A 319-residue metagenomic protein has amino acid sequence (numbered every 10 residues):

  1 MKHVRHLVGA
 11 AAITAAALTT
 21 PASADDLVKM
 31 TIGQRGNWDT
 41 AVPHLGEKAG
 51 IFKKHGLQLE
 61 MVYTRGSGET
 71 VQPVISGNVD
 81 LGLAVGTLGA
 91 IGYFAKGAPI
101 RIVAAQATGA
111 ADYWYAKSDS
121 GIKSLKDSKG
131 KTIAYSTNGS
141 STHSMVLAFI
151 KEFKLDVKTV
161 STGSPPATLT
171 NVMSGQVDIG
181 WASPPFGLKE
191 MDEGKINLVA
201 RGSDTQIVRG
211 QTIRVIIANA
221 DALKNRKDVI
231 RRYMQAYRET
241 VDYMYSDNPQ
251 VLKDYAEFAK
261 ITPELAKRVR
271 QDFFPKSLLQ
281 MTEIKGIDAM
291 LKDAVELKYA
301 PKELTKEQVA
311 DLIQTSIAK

Functional and structural regions predicted by a protein language model:
M1-G9: Bacterial N-terminal signal peptides that target proteins for export
G9-A17: Bacterial N-terminal signal peptides
L18-A24: Sec/Tat signal peptide C-region and signal peptidase I cleavage site
D25-L155, T159-T162, P166, N171-S174 (+3 more regions): Short, glycine-/small- and polar/acidic-enriched structural segments that line small-molecule recognition paths
K54, D204-R209, P275-I284: Short, solvent-exposed loop/beta-turn-alpha elements that line the ligand-binding surface or hinge of extracytoplasmic
L88, P166-E257: Pocket-lining segment of extracytoplasmic ligand-binding domains
K224-P301: Secondary-structure end/capping motifs
A294-K319: Conserved C-terminal helix/tail region of periplasmic/extracytoplasmic solute-binding proteins
